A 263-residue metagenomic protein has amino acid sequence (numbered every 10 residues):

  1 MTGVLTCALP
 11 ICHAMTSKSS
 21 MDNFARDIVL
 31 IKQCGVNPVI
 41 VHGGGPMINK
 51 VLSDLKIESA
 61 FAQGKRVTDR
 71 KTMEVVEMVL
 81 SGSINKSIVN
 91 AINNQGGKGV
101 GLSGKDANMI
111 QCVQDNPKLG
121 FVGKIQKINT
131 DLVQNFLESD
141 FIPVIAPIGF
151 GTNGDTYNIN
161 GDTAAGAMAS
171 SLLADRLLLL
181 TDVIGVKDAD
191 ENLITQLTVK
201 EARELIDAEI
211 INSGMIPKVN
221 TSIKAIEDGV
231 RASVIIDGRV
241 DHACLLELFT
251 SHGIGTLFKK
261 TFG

Functional and structural regions predicted by a protein language model:
M1, T6-R239, H252, T261-G263: Nucleotide/pyrophosphate-binding catalytic subdomain
D241-L246: Low-complexity, intrinsically disordered Gly/Pro/Thr-rich segments
